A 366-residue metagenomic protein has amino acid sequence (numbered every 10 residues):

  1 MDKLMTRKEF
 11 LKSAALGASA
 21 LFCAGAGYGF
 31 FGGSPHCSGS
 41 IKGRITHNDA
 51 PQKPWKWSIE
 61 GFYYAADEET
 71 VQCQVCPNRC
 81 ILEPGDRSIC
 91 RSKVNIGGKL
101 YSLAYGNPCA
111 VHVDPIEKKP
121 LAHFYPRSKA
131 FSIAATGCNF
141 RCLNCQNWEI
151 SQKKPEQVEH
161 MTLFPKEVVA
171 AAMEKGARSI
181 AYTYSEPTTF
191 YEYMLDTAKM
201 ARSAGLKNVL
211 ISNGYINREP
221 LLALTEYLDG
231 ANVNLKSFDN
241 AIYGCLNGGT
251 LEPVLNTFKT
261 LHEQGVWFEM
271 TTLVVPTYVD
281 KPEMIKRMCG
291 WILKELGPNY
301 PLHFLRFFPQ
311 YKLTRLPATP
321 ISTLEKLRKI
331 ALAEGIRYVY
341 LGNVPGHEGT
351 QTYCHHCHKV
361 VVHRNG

Functional and structural regions predicted by a protein language model:
M1-L21: N-terminal secretory signal peptides and thylakoid transit peptides that target proteins across membranes
A26-R79: C-terminal segment of N-terminal export signals and the immediately downstream linker at the start of the mature
H47-D49, L82-I96, P126, A130-V158: Canonical Radical SAM [4Fe-4S] cluster-binding loop centered on the CxxxCxxC motif and its immediate flanking residues
K56-P126: N-terminal juxtadomain amphipathic helix that follows a signal peptide/anchor or precedes a small N-terminal auxiliary
G61-T70, A135, N343-G349: Short, flexible, mixed-charge glycine/proline-rich loop motifs that serve as phosphate/nucleic-acid-contacting
C73, C142, C354: Short cysteine-rich clusters marking metal-coordination/redox-active sites
T162-S322, I330: Conserved AdoMet/S-adenosylmethionine-binding subsite of the radical SAM
T352-G366: Cys/His-rich short segments
